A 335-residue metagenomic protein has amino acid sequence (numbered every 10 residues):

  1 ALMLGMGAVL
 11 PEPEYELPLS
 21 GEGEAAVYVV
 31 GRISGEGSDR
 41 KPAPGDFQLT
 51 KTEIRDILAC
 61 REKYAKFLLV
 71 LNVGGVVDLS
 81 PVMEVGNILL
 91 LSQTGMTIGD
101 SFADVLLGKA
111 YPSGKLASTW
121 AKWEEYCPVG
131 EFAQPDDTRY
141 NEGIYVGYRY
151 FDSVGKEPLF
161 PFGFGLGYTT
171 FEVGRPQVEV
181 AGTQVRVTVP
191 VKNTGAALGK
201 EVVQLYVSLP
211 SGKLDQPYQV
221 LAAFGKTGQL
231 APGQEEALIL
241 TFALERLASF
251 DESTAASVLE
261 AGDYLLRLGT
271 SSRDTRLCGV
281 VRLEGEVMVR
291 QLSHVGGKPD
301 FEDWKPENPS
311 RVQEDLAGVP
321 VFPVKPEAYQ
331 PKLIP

Functional and structural regions predicted by a protein language model:
A1-P335: C-terminal non-catalytic regions of proteins with extracellular/luminal or membrane-system context
